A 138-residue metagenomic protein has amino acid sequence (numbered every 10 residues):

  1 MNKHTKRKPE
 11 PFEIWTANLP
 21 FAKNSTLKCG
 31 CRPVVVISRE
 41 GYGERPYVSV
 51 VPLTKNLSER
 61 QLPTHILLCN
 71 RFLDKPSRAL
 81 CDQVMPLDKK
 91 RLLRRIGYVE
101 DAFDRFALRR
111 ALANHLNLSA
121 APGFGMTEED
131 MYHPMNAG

Functional and structural regions predicted by a protein language model:
M1-H4: Short alpha-helix capping/helix-loop boundary micro-motifs
R7, N70-G138: C-terminal terminal-subdomain/extension
S25-N70: Compact nucleic-acid interaction/catalytic patches
